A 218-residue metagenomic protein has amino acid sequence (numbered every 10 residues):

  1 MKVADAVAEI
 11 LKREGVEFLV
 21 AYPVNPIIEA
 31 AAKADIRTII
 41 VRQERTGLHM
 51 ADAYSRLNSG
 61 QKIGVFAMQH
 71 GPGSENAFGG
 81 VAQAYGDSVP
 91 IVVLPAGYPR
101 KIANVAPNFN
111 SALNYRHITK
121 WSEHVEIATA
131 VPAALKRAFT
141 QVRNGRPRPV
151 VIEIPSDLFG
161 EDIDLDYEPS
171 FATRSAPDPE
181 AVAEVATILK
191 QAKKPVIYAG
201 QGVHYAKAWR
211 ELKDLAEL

Functional and structural regions predicted by a protein language model:
M1-L218: N-terminal alpha/beta PP-like core and its mobile active-site loop of ThDP/TPP-dependent enzymes
